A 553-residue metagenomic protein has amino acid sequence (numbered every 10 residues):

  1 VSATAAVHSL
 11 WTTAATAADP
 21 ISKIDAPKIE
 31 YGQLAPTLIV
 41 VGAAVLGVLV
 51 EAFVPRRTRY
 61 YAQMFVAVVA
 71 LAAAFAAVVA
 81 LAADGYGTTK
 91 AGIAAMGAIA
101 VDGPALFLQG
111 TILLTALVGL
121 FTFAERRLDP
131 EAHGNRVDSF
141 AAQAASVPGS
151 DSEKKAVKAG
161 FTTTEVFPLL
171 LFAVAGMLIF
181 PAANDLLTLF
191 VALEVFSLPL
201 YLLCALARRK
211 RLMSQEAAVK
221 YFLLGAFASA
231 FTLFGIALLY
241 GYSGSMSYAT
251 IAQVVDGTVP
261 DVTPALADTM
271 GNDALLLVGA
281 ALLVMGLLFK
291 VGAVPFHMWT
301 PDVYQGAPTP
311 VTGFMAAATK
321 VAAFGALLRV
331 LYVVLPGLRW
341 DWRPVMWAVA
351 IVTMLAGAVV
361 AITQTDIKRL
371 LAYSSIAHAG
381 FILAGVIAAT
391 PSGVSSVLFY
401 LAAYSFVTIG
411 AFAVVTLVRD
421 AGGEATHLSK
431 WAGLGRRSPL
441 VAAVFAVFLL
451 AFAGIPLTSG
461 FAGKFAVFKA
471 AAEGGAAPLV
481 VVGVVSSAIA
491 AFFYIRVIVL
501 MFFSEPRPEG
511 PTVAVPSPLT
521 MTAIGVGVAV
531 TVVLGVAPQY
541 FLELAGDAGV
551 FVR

Functional and structural regions predicted by a protein language model:
S2-R553: Alpha-helical transmembrane segments of multi-pass membrane proteins predominantly involved in bioenergetics
